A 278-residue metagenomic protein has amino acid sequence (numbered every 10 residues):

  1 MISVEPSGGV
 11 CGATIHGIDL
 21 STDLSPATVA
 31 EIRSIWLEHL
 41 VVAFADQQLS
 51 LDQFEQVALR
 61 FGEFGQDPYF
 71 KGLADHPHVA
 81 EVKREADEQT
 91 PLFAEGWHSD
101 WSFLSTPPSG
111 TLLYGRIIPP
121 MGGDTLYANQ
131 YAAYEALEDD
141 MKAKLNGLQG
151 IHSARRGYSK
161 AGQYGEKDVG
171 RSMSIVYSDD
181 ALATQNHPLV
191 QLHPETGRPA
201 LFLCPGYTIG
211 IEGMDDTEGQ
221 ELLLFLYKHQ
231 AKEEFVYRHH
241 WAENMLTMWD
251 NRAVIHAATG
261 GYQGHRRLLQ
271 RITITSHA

Functional and structural regions predicted by a protein language model:
I2-M248, R252-A278: Fe(II)/2-oxoglutarate oxygenase catalytic core
